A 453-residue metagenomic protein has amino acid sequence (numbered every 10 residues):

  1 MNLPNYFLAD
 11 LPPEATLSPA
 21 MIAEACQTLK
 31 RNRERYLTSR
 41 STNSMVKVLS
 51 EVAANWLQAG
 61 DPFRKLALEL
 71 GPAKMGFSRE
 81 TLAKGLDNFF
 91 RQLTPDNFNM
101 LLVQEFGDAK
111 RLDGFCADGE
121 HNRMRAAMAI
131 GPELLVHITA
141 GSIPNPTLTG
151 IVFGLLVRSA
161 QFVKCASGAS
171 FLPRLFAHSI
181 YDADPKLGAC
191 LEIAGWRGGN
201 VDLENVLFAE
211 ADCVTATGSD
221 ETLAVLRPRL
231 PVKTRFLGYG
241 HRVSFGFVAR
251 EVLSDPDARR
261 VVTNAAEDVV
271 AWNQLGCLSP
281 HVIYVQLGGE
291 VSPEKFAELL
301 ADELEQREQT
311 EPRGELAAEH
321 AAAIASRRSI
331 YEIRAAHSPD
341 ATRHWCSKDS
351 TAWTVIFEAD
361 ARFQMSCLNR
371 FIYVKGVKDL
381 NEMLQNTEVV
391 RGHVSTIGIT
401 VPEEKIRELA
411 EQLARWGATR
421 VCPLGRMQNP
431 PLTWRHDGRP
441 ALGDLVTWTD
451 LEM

Functional and structural regions predicted by a protein language model:
M1-I130, G398: N-terminal Rossmann-like NAD(P)+-binding subdomain of aldehyde/semialdehyde dehydrogenases
L102-A183: Conserved small-residue-rich beta-alpha loop and adjacent elements that most often cradle the phosphate/pyrophosphate
V103, D118-T139, W196-F208, A352-W353 (+1 more regions): Donor nucleotide-activated moiety binding/catalytic core segment of transferases that use nucleotide-activated donors
T147, T222-A224, I406-R407: Short, well-ordered alpha-helical microsegments
V157-F162, K186-G188, V206-D212, V389-S395: Short, surface-exposed connector motifs at secondary-structure boundaries
D184-L287, W434-M453: Conserved NAD(P)+-binding/catalytic subdomain of aldehyde/semialdehyde dehydrogenases
W272-S279, Y284-S395, R407-W416, V421-M453: NAD(P)-dependent aldehyde/semialdehyde dehydrogenase
